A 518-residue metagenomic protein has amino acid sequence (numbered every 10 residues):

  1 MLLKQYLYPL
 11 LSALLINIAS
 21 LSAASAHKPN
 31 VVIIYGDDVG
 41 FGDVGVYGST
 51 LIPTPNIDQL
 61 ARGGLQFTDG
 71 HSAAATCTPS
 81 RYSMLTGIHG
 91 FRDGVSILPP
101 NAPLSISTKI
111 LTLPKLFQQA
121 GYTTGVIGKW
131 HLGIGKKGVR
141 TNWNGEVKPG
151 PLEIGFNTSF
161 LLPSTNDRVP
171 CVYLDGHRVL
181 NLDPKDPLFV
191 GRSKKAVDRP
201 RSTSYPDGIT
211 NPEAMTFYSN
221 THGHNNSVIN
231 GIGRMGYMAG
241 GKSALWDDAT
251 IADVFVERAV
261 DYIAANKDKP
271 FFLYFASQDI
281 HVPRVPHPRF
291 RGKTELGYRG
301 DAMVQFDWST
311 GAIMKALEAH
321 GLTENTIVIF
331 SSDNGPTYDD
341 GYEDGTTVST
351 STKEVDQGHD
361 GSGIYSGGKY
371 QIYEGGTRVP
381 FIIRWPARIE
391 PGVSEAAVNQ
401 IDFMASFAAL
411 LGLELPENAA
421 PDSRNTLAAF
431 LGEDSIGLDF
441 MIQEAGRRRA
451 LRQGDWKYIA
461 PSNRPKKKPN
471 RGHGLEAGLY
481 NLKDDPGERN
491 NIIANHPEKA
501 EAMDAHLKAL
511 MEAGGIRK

Functional and structural regions predicted by a protein language model:
L2-L7, L21-G478, P486-K518: Formylglycine-dependent sulfatase
Y8-S20: Bacterial N-terminal signal peptides
N481: Glycine-rich, acidic loop regions that bind phosphate or pyrophosphate groups
